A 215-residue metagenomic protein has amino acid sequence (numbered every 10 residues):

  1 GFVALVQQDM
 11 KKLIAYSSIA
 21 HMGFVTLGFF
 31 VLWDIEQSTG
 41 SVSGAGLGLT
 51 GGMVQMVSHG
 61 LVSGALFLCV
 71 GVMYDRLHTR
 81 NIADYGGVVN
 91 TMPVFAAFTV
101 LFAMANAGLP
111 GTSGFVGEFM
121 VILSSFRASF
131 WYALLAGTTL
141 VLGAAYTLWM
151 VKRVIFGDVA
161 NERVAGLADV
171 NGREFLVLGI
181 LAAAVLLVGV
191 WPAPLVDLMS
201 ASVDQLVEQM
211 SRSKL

Functional and structural regions predicted by a protein language model:
G1-R153: Hydrophobic transmembrane alpha-helices and their helix-loop junctions in integral membrane proteins
V89-F95, L148-L215: Cytoplasmic/organellar membrane-interface segments at the starts of transmembrane helices in multi-pass inner-membrane
